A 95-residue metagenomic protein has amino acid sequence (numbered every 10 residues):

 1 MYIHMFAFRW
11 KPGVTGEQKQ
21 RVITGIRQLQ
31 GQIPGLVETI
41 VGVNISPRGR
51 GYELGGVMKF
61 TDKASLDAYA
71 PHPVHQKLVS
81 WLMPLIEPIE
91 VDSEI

Functional and structural regions predicted by a protein language model:
M1-E53, T61-P71, E87, D92-I95: Short S/T/G/P-rich N-terminal loop/turn motif that feeds into the first structured element of a domain
Q28, V74-S80: A common structural junction motif
W81-L85: A cross-taxonomic marker for long C-terminal extensions/tails that follow the last structured domain
